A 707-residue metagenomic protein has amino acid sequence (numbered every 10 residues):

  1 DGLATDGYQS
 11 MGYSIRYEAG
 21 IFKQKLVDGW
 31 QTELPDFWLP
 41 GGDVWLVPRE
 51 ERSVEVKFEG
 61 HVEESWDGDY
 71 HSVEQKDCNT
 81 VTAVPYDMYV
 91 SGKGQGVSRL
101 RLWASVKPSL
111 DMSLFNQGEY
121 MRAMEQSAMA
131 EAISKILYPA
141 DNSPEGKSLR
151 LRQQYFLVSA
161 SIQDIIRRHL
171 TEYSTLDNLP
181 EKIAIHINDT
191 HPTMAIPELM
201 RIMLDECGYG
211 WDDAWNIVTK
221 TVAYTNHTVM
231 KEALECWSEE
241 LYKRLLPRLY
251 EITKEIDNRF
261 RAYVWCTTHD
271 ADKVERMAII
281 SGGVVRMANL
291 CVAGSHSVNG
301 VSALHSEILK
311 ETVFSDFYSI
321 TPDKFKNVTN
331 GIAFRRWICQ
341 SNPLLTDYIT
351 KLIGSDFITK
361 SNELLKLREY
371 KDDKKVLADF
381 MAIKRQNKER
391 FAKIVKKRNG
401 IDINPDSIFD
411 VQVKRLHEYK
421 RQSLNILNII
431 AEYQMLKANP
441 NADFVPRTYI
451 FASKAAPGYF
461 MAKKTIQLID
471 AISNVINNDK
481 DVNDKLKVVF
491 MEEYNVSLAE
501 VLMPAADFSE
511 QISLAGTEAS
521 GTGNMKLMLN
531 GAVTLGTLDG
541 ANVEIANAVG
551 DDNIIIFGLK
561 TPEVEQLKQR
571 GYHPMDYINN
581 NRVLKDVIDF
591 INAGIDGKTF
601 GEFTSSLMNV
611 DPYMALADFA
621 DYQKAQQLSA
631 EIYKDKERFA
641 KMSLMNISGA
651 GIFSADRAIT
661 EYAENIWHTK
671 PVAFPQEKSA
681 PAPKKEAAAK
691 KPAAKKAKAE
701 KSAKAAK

Functional and structural regions predicted by a protein language model:
D1-K685: A conserved ligand/cofactor-binding region detector
Q676-E677, A703-K707: Regulatory N- and C-terminal appendages and interdomain linkers associated with kinase/kinase-like NTP transferase
A682, A687-S702: Low-complexity, polybasic segments enriched for Lys interleaved with small residues
